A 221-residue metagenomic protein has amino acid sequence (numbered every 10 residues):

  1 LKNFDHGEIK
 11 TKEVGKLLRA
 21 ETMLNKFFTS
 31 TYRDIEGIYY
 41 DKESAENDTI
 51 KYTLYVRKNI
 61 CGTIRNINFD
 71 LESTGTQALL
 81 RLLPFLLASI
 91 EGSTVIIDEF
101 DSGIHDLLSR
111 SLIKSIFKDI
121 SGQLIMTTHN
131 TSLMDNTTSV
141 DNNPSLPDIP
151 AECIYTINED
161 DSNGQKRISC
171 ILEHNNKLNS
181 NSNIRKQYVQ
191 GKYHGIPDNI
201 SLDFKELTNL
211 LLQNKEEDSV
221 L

Functional and structural regions predicted by a protein language model:
L1-Q77, L83-F85, I90, I184-L221: Phosphate-coordinating catalytic segments in nucleotide- and nucleic-acid-processing enzymes
E91-T94, H105, I120-I125: Loop/turn-to-beta-strand initiation segments
D98-F100: Walker B catalytic acidic pair
G103-H105, L133-M134: Catalytic P-loop NTPase motifs of RecA-like helicase/translocase cores
H105-L107, S111: ATPase nucleotide-binding head domains, primarily ABC-like/P-loop NTPase cores
S111-L221: C-terminal lobe/lid and adjacent interdomain/linker elements of RecA-like ASCE P-loop ATPase modules
